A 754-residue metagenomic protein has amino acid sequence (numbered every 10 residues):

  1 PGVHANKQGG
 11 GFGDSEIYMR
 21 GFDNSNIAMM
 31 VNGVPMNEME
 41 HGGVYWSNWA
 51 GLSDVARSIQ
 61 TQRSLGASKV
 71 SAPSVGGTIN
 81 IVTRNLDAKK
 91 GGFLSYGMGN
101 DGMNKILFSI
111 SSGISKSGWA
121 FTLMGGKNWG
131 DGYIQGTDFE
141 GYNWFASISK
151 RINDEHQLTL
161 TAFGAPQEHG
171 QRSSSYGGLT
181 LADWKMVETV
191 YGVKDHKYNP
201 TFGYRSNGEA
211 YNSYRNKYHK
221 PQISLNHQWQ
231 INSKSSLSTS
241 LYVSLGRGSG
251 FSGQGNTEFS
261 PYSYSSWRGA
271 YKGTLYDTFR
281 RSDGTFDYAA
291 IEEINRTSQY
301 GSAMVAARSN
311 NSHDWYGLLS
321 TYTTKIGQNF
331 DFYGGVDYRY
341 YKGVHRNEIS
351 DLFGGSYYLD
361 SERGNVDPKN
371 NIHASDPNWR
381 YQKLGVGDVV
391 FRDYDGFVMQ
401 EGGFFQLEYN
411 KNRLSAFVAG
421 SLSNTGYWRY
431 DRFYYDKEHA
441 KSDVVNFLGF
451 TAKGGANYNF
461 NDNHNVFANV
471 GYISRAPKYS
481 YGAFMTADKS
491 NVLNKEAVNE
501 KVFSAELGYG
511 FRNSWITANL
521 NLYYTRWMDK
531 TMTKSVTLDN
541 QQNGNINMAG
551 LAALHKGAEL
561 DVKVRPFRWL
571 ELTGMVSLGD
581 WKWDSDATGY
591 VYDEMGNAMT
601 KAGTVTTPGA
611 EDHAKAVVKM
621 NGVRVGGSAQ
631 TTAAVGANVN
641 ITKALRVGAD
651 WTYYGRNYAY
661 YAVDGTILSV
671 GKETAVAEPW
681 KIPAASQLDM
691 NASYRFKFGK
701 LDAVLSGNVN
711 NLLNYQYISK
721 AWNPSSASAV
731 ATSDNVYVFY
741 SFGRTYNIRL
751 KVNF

Functional and structural regions predicted by a protein language model:
P35-R63, V82: Short acidic/polar hinge/loop motifs at secondary-structure boundaries that mediate gating or recognition
G91, M98-W129, I134-R172, Q222-N232 (+1 more regions): Transmembrane beta-barrel wall of Gram-negative outer-membrane proteins
G130-D131, E611, G626-K697, L713 (+1 more regions): C-terminal beta-barrel architecture of Gram-negative outer-membrane proteins
S149, Q157-N226, F251-R308, N371-L384 (+1 more regions): Acidic/polar loop-and-plug regions of large Gram-negative outer-membrane beta-barrel proteins
V305, D331-N461, T588: Signature of Gram-negative outer-membrane beta-barrel scaffolds
N410, Y524-R526, I546-D664, K751-N753: Gram-negative outer-membrane beta-barrel transporters
G426-F433, V444, Y458-A505, T517 (+6 more regions): Surface-exposed extracellular loop regions of Gram-negative outer-membrane beta-barrel proteins, predominantly
L572, Y653-L668, Y694-F754: C-terminal beta-signal and adjacent terminal beta-strands/loops of Gram-negative outer-membrane beta-barrel proteins
